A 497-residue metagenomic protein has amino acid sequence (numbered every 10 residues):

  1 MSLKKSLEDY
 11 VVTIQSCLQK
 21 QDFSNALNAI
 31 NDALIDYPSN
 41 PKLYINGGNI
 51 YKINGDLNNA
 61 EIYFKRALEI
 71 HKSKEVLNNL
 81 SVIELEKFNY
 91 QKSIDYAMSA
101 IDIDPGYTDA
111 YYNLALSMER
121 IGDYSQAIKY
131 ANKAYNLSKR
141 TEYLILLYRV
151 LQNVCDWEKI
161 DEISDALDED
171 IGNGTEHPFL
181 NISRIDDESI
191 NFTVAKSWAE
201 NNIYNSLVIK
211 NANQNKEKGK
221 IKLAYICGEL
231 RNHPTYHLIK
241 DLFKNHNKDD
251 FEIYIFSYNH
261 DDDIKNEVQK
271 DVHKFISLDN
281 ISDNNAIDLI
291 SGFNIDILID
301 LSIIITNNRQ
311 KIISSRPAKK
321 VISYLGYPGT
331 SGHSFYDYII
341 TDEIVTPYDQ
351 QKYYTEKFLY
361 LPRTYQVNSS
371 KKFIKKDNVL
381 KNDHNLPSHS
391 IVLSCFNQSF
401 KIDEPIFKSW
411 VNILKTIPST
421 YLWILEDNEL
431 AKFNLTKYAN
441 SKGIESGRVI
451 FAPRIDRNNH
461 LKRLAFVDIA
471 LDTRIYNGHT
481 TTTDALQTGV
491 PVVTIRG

Functional and structural regions predicted by a protein language model:
M1-L386, Q398, K408, K437-K442 (+2 more regions): Alpha-helical solenoid repeat scaffolds of the TPR/TPR-like class and their adjacent stem/linker regions that mediate
K220-A224, S390-V392, Y421, P491: Residues that mark the start of a beta-strand
I226, F396-N397, L425, A452: Short hydrophobic "strand-cap" motifs at the C-terminus of beta-strands
D250-E252, V411-S441, S446: A conserved nucleotide-sugar
I312, I413, D484-A485: Hydrophobic/aromatic ligand-binding patch that stacks against planar heteroaromatic rings of cofactors or nucleotides
D383-L386, K415-S419, I444, L486-G497: C-terminal low-complexity, glycine/proline- and small-hydrophobic-enriched intrinsically disordered tails that act as
V449, P453-I455: Catalytic cores of eukaryotic secretory-pathway lumenal/extracellular enzymes that build and remodel glycoconjugates
L464-A465, I469, T473-G497: Catalytic binding pocket for nucleotide-activated donors in carbohydrate/polymer assembly enzymes
